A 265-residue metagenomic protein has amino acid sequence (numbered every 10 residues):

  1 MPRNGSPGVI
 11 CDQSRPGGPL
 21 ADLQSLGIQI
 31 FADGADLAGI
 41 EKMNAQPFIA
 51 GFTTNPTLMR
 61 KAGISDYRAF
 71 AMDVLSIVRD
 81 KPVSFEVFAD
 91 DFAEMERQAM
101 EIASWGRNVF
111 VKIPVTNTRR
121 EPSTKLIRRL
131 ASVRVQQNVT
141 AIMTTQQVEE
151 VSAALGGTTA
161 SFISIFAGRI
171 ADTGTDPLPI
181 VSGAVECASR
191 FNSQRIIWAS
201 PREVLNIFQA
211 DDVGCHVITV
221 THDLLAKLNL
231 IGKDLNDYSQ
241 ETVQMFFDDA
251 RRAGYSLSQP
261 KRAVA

Functional and structural regions predicted by a protein language model:
G8, L257-A265: C-terminal extensions of enzymes
R15-A21, T242: Metal-centered catalytic cores of metalloenzymes
P19, Q24-I49, T53-R129, A167-I170: Active-site beta->alpha loop and helix N-cap motifs at the rims of alpha/beta catalytic domains
F52-T53, V111, V139, T219 (+1 more regions): A generic structural-conservation signal
E121, K125-R128, V133-A226, G232-A253: Catalytic alpha/beta core domains of metabolic enzymes, predominantly
